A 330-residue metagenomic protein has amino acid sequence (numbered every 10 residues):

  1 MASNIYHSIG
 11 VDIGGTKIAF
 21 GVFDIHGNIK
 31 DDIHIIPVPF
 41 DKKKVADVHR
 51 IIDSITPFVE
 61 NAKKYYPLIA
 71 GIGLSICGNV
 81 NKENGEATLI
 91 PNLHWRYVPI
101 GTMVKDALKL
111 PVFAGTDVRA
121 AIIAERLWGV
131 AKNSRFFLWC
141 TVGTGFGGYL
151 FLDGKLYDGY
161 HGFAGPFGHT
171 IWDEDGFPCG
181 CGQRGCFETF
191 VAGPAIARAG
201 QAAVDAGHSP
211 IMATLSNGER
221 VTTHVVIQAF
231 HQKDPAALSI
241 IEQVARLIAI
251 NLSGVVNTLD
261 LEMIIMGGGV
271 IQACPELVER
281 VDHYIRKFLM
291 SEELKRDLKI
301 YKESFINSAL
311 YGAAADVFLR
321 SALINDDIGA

Functional and structural regions predicted by a protein language model:
M1-G71, K82-N84, T102-L110, L127-S134 (+2 more regions): ATP-binding/phosphotransfer module of carbohydrate and carboxylate kinases, centering on a glycine-rich
I36-P39, W95, F163-P166: A short acidic/small-residue loop/turn micro-motif
A70, I76, L152-D153: A cytosolic small-molecule/anion-sensing beta-strand core signal
G85-R96: A charged helix-plus-loop insertion that forms the helical arch/lid used to bind and gate nucleic-acid substrates
V112-T116: General beta-strand structural signal in soluble alpha/beta enzymes
I122: Acidic/histidine-rich catalytic cores of soluble enzymes
S134-V191: Glycine-rich phosphate-binding loop of actin/hexokinase-like ATP-binding domains
